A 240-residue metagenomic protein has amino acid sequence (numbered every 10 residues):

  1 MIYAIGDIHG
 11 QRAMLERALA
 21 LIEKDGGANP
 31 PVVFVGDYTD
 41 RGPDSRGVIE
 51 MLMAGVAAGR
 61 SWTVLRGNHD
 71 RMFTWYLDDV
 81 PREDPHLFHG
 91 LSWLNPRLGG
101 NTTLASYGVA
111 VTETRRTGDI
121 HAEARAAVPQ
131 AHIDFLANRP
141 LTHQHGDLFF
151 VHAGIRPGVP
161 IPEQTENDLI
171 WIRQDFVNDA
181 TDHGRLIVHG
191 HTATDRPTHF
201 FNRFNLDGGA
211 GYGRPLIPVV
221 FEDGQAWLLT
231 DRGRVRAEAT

Functional and structural regions predicted by a protein language model:
M1-M51: N-terminal active-site segment of His-dependent metallophosphoesterases
A4, V32-F34, V64-L65, F149 (+2 more regions): Residue-level marker for buried hydrophobic side chains located in beta-strands that build the well-ordered beta-sheet
H9-A13, D40-P43, H69-T74, P157-G158 (+2 more regions): Active-site environment of divalent metal-dependent phosphoester hydrolases
R17-A20, G47-E50, D78-P81, Q164-T165 (+2 more regions): Short, glycine/charged-enriched secondary-structure capping and boundary segments
G27-P30, G59-S61, G146, G184: A general structural motif
A28, S45-N138, F176: Active-site neighborhood of divalent metal-dependent phosphoester bond hydrolases
L98, L104-N205, G209-P215, F221-R236: Acidic, His/Gly-enriched loop-helix segments that form or flank divalent-metal centers in metallo-dependent hydrolases
E238-T240: Well-ordered alpha/beta subsegment
